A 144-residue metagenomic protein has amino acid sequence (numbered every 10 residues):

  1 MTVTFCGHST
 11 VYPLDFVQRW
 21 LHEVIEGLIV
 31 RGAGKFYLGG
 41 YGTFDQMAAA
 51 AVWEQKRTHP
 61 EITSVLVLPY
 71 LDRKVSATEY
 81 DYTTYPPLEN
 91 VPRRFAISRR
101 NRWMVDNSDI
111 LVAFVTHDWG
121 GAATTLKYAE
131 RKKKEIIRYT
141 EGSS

Functional and structural regions predicted by a protein language model:
M1-V3, G7-S143: Acidic/glycine-enriched connector segments
